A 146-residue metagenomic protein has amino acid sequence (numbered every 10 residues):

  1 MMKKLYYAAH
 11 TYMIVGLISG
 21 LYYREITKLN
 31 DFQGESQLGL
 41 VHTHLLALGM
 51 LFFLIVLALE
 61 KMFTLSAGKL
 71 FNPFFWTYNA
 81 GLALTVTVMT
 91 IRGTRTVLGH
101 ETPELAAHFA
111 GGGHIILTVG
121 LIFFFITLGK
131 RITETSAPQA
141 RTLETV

Functional and structural regions predicted by a protein language model:
M1-V146: Hydrophobic alpha-helical transmembrane segments of multi-pass integral membrane proteins
